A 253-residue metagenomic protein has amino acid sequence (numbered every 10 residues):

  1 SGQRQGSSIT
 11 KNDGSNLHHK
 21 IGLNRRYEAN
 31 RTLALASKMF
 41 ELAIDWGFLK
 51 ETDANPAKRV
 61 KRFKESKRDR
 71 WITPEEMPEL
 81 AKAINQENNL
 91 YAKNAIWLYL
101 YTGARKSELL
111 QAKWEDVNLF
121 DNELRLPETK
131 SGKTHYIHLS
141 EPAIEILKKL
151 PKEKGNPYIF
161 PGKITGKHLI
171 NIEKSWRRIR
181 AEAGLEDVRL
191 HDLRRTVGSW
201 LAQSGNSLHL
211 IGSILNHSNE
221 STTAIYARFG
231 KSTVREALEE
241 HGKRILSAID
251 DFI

Functional and structural regions predicted by a protein language model:
S1-R25, M39-L42: Basic/aromatic-enriched alpha-helical hairpins
I9, A92, E186-S204: Short basic/aromatic active-site micro-motif
L23-A34, D45-K106, L110-Q111, F120 (+3 more regions): Basic, Lys/Arg- and aromatic-enriched nucleic-acid-binding interface segment
Y27, D45, W97, Y101-E108 (+3 more regions): C-terminal catalytic core of tyrosine-transesterase DNA break-rejoin enzymes
W71, E128-G132, P142-I144, L215-E240: Catalytic-site neighborhood detector that most strongly recognizes the C-terminal catalytic loop/helix of tyrosine
E75-P78, D121, H138-E186: Active-site/catalytic core of tyrosine-dependent DNA strand-transfer enzymes
K82, K149-K152, N156, P161-K167 (+2 more regions): C-terminal secondary-structure termini that scaffold catalytic or DNA-interacting sites
D116-E123, D187, N206-I225, E236 (+1 more regions): Short, polar N-cap/turn motifs at the start of nucleic acid-interacting alpha helices
